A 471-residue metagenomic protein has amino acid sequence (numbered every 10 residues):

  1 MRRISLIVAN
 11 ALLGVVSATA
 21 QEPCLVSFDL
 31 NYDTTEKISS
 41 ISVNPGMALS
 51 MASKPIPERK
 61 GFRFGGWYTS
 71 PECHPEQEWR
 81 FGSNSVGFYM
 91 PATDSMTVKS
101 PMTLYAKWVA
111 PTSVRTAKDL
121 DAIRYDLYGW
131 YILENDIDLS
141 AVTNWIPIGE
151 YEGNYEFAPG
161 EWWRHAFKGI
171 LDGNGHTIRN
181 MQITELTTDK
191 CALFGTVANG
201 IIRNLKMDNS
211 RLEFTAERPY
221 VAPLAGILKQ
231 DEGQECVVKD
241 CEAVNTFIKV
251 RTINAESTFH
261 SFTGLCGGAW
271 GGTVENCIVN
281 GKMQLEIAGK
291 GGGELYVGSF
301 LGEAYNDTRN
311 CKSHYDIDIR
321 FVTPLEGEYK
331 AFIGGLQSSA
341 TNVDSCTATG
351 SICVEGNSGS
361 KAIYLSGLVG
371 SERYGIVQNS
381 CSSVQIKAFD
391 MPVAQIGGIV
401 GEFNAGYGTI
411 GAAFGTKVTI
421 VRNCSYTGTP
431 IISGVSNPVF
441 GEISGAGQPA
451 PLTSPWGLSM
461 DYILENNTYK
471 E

Functional and structural regions predicted by a protein language model:
M1-I4: Positively charged n-region of N-terminal signal peptides that target proteins for export
I7-V15: Bacterial N-terminal signal peptides
V15-V16, G264: Residues in and immediately flanking transmembrane alpha helices
V16-E22: Sec/Tat signal peptide C-region and signal peptidase I cleavage site
P23-T34, P57, R63-G66, C73-E471: Surface-exposed repetitive/solenoidal architectures
K37-A48: Short, contiguous acidic and Ser/Thr-rich linear segments
A48-P57: A short beta-strand segment in extracellular, disulfide-stabilized domains
